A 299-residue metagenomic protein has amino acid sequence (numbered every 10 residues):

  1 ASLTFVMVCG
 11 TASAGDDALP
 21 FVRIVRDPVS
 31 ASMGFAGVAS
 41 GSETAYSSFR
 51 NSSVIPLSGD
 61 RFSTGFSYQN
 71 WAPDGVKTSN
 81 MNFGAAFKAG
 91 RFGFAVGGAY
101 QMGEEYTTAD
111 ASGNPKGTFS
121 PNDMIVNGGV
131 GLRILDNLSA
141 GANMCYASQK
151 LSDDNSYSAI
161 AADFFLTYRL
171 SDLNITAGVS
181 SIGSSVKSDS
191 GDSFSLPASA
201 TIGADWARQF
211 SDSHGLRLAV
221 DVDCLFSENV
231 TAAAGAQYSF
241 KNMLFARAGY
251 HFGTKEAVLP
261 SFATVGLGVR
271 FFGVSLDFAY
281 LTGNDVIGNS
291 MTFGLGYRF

Functional and structural regions predicted by a protein language model:
A1-V8: Bacterial N-terminal signal peptides
V8-A14: Sec/Tat signal peptide C-region and signal peptidase I cleavage site
G15-F299: Subset of outer-membrane beta-barrel
